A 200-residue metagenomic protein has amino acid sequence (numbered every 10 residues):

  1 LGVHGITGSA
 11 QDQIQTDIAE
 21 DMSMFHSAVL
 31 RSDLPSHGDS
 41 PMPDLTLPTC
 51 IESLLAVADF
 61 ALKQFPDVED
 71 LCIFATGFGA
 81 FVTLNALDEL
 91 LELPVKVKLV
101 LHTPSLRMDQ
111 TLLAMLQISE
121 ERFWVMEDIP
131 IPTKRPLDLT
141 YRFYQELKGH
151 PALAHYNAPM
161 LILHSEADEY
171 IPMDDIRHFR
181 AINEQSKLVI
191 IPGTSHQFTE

Functional and structural regions predicted by a protein language model:
L1-G5: Short beta-strand element of the alpha/beta-hydrolase
I6, D33-G38, S105, T194: Short beta-to-alpha linker loops that shape the active-site pocket of alpha/beta-hydrolase fold enzymes
T7-A19, D174: The serine-hydrolase catalytic nucleophile loop
A19-P41: Conserved alpha/beta-hydrolase
P35-F65: Catalytic nucleophile-loop/oxyanion-hole region of alpha/beta-hydrolase and closely related hydrolase-like folds
I73-A75, H102: Short beta-strand immediately N-terminal to the catalytic nucleophile in serine-hydrolase-like folds
A75-T83: Gly/Ala-rich beta-loop-alpha elbow adjacent to hydrolase catalytic centers
F81, L93-I190, T194-T199: The alpha/beta-hydrolase serine catalytic core
